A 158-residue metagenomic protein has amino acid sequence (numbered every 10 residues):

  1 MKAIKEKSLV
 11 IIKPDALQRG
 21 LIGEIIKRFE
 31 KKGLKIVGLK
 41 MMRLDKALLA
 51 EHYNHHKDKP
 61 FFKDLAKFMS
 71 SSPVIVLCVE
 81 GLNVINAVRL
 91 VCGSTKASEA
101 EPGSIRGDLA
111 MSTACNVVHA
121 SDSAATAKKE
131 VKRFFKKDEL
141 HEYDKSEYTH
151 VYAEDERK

Functional and structural regions predicted by a protein language model:
M1-K158: Non-catalytic terminal and connector segments of soluble metabolic enzymes
